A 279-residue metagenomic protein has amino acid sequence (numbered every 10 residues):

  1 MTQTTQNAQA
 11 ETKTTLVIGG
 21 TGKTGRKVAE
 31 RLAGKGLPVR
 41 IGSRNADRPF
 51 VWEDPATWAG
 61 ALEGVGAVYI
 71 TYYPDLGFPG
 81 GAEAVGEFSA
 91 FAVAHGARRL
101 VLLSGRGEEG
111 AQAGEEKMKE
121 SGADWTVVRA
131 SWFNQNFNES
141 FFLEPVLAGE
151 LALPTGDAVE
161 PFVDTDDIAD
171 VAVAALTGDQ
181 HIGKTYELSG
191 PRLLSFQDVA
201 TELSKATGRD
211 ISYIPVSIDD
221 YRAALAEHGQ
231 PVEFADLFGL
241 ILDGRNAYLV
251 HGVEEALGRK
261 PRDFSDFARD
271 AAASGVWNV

Functional and structural regions predicted by a protein language model:
T2-P38, R44, F50-A56, E63-G66 (+7 more regions): Oxidoreductase cofactor-interface core, primarily capturing Rossmann-like NAD(P)-dependent enzymes
T2-T4, T21, I218-V279: A hydrophobic C-terminal alpha-helical subdomain
N45-A46, R259: A short, acidic, flexible beta-alpha connecting loop/helix-capping segment that sits on the rim of active
G60, M118-E120, L249-E254: Short, charged low-complexity linear motifs
